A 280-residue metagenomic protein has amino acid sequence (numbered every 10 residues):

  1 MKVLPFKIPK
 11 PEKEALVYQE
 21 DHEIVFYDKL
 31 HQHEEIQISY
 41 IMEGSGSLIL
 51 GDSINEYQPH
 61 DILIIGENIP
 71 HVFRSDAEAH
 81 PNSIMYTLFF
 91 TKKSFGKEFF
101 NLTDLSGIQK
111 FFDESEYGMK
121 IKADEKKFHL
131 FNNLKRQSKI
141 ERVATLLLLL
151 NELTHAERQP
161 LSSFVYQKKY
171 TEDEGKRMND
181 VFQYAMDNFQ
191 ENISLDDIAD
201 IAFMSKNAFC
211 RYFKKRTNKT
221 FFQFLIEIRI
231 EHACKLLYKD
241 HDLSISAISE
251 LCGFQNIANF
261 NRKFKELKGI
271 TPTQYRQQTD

Functional and structural regions predicted by a protein language model:
M1-P59, I69, N259, Y275-Q277: Generic protein-terminus/edge-of-domain signal
H60, A208-F213, N259-F260, F264: Short hydrophobic/aromatic patch on the recognition helix
N68-K93, F100-T103: Ligand-binding loop in jelly-roll beta-barrel domains
S94-L150: Amphipathic alpha-helical segments enriched in hydrophobic/aromatic residues interleaved with Lys/Arg
N132-E141, L153-L161, D173, M178-S194 (+5 more regions): Basic, amphipathic alpha-helical hairpins
T145, Y170-V181, I226-R229: N-terminal positioning helix adjacent to the helix-turn-helix/winged-helix DNA-binding module
Q183, D187, N192-A199, M204 (+2 more regions): Terminal helix-turn-helix DNA-binding modules in bacterial transcription factors
